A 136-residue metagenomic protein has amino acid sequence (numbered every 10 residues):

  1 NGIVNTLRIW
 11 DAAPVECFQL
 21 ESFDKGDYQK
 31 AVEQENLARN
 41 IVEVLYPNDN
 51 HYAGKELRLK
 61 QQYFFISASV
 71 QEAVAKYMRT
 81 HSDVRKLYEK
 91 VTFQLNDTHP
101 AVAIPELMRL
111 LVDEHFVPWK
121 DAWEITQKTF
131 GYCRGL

Functional and structural regions predicted by a protein language model:
N1-L136: A conserved ligand/cofactor-binding region detector
